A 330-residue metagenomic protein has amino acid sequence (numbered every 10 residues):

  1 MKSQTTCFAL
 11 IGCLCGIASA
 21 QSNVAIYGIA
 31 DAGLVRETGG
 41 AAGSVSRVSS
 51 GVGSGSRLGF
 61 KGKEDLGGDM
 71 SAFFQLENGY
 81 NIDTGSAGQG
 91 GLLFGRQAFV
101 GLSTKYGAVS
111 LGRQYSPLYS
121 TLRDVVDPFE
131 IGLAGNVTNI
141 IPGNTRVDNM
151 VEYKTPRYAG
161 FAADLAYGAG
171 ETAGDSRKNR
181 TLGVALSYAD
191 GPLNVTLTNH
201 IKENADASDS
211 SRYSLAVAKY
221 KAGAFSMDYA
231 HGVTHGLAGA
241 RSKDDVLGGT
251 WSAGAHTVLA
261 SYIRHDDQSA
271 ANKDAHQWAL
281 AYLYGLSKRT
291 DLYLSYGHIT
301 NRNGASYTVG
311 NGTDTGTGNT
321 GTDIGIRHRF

Functional and structural regions predicted by a protein language model:
M1-A20: Gram-negative bacterial Sec-dependent N-terminal signal peptides
Q21-E37, V45-G170, K178-R180, S187-N194: Outer membrane beta-barrel
A25-Y27, S71-F73, A108-G112, A162-D164 (+7 more regions): Residue-level detector of the transmembrane beta-barrel scaffold of outer-membrane proteins
E37-A41, D83-A87, S120-R123, T172-R177 (+4 more regions): Outer-membrane beta-barrel proteins
G43-S46, V137-T138, G170-E171, E203 (+3 more regions): Extracellular loop and loop/strand-boundary signature of outer-membrane beta-barrel proteins
G59-K63, G101-S103, E152-T155, L186-A189 (+5 more regions): Transmembrane beta-barrel domains of outer membrane proteins
Y158, L286, H298, T317-F330: Outer-membrane beta-barrel "beta-signal"
R177, T181-G285, S295-H298: Detector for outer-membrane/organellar transmembrane beta-barrel domains, recognizing the amphipathic beta-strand
